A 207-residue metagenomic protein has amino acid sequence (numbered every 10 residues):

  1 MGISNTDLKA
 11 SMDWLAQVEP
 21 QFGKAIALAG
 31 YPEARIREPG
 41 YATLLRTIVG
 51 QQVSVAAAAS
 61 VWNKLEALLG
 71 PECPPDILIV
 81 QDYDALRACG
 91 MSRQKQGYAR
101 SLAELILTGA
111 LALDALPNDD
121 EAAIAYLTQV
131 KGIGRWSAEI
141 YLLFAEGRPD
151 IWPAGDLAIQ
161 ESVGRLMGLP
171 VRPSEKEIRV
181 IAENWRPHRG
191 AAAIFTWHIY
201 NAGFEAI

Functional and structural regions predicted by a protein language model:
M1-P32, G97, D120, R135-I207: C-terminal accessory module of base-excision DNA glycosylases/AP lyases that mediates lesion recognition and DNA
G2, Q21-A25, V53-K131: Alpha-helical ds-nucleic-acid-binding substructure associated with the helix-hairpin-helix region of base-excision DNA
K9, P39-T43, V80-Q81, E121-I124 (+1 more regions): Alpha-helical scaffolds flanking conserved acidic
S11, V18, G40-L45, V61: Short N-terminal amphipathic alpha-helix/helix-capping patch enriched in small hydrophobics with frequent Ser/Thr
K24-L28, I36-G40, A88, A125-Q129 (+1 more regions): Non-catalytic interaction surface on structured domains
A34-A42, G90-R93, A182-R189: Structural motif
L45, A99-L102, V163: Buried hydrophobic packing segments
